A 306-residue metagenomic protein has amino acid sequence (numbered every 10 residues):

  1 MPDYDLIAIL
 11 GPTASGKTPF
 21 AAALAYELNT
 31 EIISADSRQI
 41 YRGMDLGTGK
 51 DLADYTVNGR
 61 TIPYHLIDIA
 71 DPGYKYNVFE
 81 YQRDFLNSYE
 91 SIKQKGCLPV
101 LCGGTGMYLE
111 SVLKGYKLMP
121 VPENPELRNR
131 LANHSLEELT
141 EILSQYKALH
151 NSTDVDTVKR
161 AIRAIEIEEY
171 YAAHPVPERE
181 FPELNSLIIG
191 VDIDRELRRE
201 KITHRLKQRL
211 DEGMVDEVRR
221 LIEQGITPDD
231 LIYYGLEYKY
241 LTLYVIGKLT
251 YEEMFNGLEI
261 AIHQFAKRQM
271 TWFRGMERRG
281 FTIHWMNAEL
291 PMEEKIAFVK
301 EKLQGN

Functional and structural regions predicted by a protein language model:
M1-N306: Phosphate/pyrophosphate-binding catalytic cores of soluble transferases and nucleic-acid-acting enzymes
